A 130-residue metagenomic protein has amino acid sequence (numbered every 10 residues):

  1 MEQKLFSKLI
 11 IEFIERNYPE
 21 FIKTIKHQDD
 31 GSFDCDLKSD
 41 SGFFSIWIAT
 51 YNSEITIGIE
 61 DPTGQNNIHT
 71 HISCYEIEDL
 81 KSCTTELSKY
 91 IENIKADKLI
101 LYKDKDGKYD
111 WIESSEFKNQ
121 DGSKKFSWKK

Functional and structural regions predicted by a protein language model:
E2-F21: Amphipathic alpha-helical segments
Q3-K4, R16, K89-K130: Acidic, proline/glycine-rich low-complexity IDRs
R16-Q28, L101: Short secondary-structure junctions
H27-L37: Ser/Thr-rich, low-complexity intrinsically disordered terminal regions
S41-S82, K125-K130: Intrinsically disordered, low-complexity regulatory segments enriched in Ser/Thr/Pro and charged residues
Q65-K81, T85, K89, N93-K105: Surface-exposed, interaction-prone regions used to assemble/regulate multi-protein complexes
